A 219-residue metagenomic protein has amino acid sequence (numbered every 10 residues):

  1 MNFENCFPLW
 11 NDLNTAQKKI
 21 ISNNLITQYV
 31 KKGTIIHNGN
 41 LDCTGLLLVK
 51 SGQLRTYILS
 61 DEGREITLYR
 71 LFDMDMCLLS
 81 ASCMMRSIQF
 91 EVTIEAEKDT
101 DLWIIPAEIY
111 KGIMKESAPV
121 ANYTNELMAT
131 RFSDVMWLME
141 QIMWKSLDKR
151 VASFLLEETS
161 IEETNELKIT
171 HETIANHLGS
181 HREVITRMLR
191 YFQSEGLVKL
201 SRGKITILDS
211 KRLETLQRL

Functional and structural regions predicted by a protein language model:
M1-K31, L71, M76, A81-M85: Cyclic nucleotide-binding regulatory module and flanking cytosolic helices
G33, T44-Y57, F72-M74: Glycine- and acidic-residue-biased ligand/ion/polar-headgroup-sensing regions
I36-L41: Short phosphate-coordinating micro-motif centered on Lys-Gly-acidic
D61-L68: Short alpha-helix-to-loop micro-motif enriched in aromatics/charged/Gly
Y69-N125: Cyclic-nucleotide recognition modules
E97, K115-S180: Polybasic "coupling" helices that flank or enter modular domains
L147, L156-L219: Phosphate-/nucleic-acid-contacting segments
